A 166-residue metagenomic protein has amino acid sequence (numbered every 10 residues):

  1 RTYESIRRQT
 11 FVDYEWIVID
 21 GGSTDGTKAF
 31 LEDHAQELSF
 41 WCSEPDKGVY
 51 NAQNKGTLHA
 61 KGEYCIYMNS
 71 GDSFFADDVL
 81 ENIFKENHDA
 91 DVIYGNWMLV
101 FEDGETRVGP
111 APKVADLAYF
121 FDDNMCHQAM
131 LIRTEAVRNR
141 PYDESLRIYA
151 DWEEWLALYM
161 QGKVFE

Functional and structural regions predicted by a protein language model:
T2, S43-A60: Glycine-rich, basic loop-to-helix element that forms the pyrophosphate-binding segment of sugar-nucleotide handling
Y3-D13: Short, acidic, metal-binding catalytic loop of nucleotide-sugar glycosyltransferases
V12, D20-A29, N69: A conserved acidic beta->alpha catalytic loop
G26-T27, Q53, A76-N82, G104 (+2 more regions): Acidic donor-diphosphate engagement hotspot in glycosyltransferases and nucleotidyltransferases that stabilizes
V49, M68, S73-V79, L99 (+3 more regions): Hydrophobic/aromatic residue at the end of a short beta strand that borders the catalytic acidic motif
C65: Short aromatic/hydrophobic "clamp" motif used to bind/position activated sugar donors
S73, D77-R107: Conserved donor NDP-sugar-binding/catalytic core segment of glycosyltransferases
G95, V108-E166: Conserved nucleotide-sugar donor-binding catalytic segment
